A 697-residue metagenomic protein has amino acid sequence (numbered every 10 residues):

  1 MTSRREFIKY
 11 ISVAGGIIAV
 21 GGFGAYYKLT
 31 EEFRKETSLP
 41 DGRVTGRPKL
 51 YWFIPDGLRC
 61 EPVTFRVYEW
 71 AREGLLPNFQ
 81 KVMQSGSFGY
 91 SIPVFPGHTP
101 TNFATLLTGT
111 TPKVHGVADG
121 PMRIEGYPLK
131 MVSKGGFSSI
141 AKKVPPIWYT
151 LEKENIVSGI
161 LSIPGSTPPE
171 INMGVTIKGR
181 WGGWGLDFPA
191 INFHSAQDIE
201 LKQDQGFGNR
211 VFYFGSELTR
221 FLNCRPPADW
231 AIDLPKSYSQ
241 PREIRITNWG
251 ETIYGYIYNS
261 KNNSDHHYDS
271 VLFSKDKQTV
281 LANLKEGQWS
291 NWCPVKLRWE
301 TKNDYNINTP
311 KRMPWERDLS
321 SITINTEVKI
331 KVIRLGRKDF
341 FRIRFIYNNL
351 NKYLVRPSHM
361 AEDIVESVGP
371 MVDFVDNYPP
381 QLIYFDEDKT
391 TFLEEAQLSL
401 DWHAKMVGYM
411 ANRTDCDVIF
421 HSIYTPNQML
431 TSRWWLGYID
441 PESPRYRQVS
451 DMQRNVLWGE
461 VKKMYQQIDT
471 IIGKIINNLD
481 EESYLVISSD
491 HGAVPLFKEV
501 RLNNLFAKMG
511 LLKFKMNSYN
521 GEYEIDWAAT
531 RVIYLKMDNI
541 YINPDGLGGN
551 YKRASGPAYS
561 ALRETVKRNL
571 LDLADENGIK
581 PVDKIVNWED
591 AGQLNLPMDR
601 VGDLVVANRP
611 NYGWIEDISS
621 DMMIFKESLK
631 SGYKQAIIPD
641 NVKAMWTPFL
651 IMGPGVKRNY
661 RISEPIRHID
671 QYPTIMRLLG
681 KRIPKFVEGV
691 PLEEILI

Functional and structural regions predicted by a protein language model:
M1, G22-P48: C-terminal segment of N-terminal export signals and the immediately downstream linker at the start of the mature
E6-Y27: N-terminal export signals
V44, P62, G74-P77, T390-I419 (+6 more regions): A long, amphipathic alpha-helix that forms part of the scaffold/cap immediately adjacent to metal-dependent active
V44-G46, P55-G57, L76, Q80 (+3 more regions): Secreted, luminal/periplasmic, and some membrane-associated catalytic domains that remodel anionic oxygen-ester
V63-T105, G109-K113, V157-G159, F514: Short, structured active-site-proximal loop/turn typified by the sulfatase FGly-forming signature C/S-X-P-X-R
S87-L107, L161-I171, S422-P426, G492-P495 (+1 more regions): Short, solvent-exposed turn/loop segments enriched in Gly/Ser/Thr/Pro and often Arg
L502, F506-G556, S631-L679, E693-L696: Substrate-binding rim/cap in mid-to-C-terminal beta-strand-loop elements of soluble/periplasmic
D617-Q635: Short, surface-exposed loop/helix-turn segments at secondary-structure junctions that function as lids/hinges flanking
